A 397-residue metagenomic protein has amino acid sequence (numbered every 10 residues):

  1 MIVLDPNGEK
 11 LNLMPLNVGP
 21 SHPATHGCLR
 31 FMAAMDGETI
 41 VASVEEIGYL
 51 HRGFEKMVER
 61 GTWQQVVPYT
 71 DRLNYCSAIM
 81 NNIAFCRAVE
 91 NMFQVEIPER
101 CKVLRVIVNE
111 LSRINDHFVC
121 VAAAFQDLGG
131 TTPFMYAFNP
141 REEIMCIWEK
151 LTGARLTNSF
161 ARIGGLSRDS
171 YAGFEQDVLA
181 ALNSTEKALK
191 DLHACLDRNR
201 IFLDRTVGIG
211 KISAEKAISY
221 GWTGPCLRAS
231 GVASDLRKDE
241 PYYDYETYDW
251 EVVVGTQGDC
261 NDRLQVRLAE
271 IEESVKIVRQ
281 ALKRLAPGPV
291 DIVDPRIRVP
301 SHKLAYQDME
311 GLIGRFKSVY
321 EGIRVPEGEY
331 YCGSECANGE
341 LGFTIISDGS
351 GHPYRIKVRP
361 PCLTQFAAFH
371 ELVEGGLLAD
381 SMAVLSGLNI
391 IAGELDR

Functional and structural regions predicted by a protein language model:
M1-R397: Metal/cofactor-centered catalytic core regions of large enzymes
